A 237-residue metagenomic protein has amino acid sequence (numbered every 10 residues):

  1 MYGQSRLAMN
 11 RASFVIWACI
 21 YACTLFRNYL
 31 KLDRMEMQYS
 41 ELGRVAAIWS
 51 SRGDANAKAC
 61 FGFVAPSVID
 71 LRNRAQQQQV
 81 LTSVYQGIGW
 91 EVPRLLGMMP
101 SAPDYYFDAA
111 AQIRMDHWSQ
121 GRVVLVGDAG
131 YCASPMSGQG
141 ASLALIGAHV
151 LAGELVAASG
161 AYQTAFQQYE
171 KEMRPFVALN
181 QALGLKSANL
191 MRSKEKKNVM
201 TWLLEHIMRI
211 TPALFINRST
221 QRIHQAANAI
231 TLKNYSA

Functional and structural regions predicted by a protein language model:
M1-R94, M98: Conserved FAD-binding catalytic core of PHBH/FMO-like flavoproteins
G3-R6, A152, V156: Short amphipathic alpha-helical signal-transduction/dimerization elements
G87-P103, Y162-Q167, N180: Acidic/histidine metal-binding catalytic segments
I88, G147, M173-F176: Hydrophobic/aromatic residues within well-ordered alpha-helical segments
F107-A133: FAD-binding beta-loop-beta segment adjacent to the flavin cofactor pocket
S119, M136-S137, G153-A237: C-terminal helical "tail/cap" subdomain of flavin- and related membrane-associated enzymes
P135-G147: A conserved FAD-binding loop/helix module that cradles the flavin
